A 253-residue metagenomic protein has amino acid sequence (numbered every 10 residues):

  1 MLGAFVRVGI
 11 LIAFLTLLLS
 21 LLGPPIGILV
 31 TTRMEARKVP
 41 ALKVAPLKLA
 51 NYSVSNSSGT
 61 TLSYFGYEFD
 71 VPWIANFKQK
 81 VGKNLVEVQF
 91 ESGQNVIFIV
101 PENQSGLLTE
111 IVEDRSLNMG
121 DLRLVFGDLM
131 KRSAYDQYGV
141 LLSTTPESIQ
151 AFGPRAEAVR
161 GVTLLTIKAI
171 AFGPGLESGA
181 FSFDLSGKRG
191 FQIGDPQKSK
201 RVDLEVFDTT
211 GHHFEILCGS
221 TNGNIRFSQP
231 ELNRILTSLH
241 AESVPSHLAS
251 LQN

Functional and structural regions predicted by a protein language model:
M1-E110, P196-S199, T209-T210, E215-N253: N-terminal targeting sequences that direct proteins away from the cytosol to non-cytosolic compartments
G106-F126, M130: Structured domain cores in non-transmembrane regions
R123-T210: Signature of long, low-cysteine stretches enriched in small and polar/charged residues
